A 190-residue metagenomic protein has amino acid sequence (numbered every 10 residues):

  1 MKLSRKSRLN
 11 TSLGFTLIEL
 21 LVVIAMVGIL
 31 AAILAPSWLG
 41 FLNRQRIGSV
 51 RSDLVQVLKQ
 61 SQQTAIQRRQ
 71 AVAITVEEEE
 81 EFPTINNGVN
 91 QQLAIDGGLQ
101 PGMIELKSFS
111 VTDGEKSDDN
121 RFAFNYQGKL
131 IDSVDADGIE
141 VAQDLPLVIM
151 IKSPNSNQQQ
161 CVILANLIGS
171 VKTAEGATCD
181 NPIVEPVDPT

Functional and structural regions predicted by a protein language model:
K2-S7, I33, L39-R44, S52 (+5 more regions): N-terminal helix-rich module
N10, G28, R44: Short, flexible active-site loop motifs that bind/organize anionic cofactors or intermediates
T11, L20, D118: Exposed loop/turn and edge beta-strand positions of beta-sandwich/beta-sheet ligand-binding modules
L21-S37: Alpha-helical hydrophobic helix detector
I24, G48, V55: Conserved catalytic core of two-component sensor histidine kinases
